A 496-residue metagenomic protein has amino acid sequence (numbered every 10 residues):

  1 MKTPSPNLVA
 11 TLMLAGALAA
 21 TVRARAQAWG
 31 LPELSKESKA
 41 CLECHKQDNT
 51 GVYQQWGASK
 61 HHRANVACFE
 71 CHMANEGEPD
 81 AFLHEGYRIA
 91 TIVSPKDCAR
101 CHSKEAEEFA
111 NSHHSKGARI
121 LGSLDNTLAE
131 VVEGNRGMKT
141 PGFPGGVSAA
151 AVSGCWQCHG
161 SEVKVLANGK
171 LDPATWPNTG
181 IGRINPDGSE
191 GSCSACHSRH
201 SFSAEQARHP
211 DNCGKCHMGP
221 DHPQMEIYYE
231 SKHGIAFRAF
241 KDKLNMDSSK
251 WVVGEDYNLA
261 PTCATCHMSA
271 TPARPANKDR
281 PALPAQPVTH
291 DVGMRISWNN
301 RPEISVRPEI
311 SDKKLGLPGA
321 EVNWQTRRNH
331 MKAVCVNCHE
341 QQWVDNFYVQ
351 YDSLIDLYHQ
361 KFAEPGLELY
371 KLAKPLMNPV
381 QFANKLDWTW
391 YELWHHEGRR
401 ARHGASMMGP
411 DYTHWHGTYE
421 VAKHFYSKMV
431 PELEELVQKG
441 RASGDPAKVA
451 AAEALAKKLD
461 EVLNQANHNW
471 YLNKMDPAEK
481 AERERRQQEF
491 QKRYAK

Functional and structural regions predicted by a protein language model:
M1-T11: Bacterial N-terminal signal peptides that target proteins for export
A10-A19: Bacterial N-terminal signal peptides
R25-K496: Short sequence/structural segments immediately N-terminal
